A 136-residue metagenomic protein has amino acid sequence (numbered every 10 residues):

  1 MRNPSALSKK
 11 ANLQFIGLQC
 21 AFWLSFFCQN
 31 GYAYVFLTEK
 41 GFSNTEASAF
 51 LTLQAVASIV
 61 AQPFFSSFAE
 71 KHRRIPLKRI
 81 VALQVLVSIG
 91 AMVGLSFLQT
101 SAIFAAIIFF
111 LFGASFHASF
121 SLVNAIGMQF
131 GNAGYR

Functional and structural regions predicted by a protein language model:
R2-A55: Helix-loop boundary and gating motifs at the non-cytosolic
C20, A91-G94, A102-F120, I126: Hydrophobic core of transmembrane alpha-helices in multi-pass small-molecule transporters, especially MFS/SLC-type
F26, A55-Q62, F116: Residue-level signal for conserved functional micro-sites within the alpha-helical transmembrane segments of Major
Y32, F64, S121-I126: Transmembrane alpha-helix boundary/hinge residues in polytopic small-molecule transporters
T45, A49, R79-A82, Y135-R136: Signature of the 12-TM Major Facilitator Superfamily
A61-I75: Helix-to-loop junctions at the C-terminal end of transmembrane segments in multipass secondary transporters
K78-G94: Structural signature of the two symmetry-related core transmembrane helices
G127-R136: Paired intracellular helix-loop junctions of major facilitator superfamily
